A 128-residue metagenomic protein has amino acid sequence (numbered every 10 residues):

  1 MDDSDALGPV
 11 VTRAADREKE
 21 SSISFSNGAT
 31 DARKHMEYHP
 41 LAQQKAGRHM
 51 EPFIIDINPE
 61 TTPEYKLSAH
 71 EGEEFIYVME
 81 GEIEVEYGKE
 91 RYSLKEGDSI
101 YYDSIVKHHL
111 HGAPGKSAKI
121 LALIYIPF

Functional and structural regions predicted by a protein language model:
M1-H49: A short, N-terminal "cap"/entry segment at the start of jelly-roll beta-barrel domains of the cupin/DSBH fold
K34-E37, E51-F53, E74, G81 (+1 more regions): A generic structural signal for short beta-strands and their flanking turns/coil linkers
K34-M36, R48, K95-E96, S104-F128: Ligand-binding loop in jelly-roll beta-barrel domains
L41, G88-S104: Short acidic-glycine-tyrosine-enriched beta hairpin
A46-R48, I57-T62, E82, I126-F128: Short, charged/polar surface micro-motifs in flexible loops or helix N-caps
I54-N58, A69-V85: Short, conserved beta-strand element in jelly-roll/cupin
E64-H70, H111-A113: Short histidine-centered beta-strand/loop micro-motifs that create catalytic or ligand/metal-coordination sites
